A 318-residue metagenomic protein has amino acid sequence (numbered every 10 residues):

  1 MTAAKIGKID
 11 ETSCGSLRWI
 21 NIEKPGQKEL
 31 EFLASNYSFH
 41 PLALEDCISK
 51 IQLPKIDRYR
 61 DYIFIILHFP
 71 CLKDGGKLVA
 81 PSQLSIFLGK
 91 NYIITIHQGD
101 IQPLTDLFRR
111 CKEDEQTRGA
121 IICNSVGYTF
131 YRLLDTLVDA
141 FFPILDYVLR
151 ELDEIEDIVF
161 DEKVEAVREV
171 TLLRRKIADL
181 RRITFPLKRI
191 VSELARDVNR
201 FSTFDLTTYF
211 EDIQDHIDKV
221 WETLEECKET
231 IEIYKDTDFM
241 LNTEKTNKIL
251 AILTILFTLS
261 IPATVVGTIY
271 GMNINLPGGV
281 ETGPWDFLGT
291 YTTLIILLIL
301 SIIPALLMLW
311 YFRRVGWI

Functional and structural regions predicted by a protein language model:
M1-D205, Y209-D212, H216-W221, V315-I318: Peripheral, non-transmembrane regulatory/ligand-interaction domains of membrane transport proteins
D215-I318: Hydrophobic alpha-helical transmembrane segments and their immediately adjacent juxtamembrane loops
